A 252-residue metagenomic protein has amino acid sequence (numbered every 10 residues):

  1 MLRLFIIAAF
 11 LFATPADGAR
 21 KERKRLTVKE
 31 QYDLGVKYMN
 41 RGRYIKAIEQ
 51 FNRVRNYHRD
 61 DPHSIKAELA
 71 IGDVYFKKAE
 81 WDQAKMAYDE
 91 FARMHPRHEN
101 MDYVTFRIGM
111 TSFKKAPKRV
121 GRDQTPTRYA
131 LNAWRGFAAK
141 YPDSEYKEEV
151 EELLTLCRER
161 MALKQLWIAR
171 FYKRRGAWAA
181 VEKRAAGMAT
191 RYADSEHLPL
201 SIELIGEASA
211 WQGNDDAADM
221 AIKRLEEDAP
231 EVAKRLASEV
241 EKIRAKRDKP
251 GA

Functional and structural regions predicted by a protein language model:
M1-I7: Sec-dependent signal peptide recognition, specifically the positively charged N-region followed immediately by
I6, F12-A252: Acidic, polar-rich low-complexity tracts and alpha-helical solenoid repeat scaffolds
